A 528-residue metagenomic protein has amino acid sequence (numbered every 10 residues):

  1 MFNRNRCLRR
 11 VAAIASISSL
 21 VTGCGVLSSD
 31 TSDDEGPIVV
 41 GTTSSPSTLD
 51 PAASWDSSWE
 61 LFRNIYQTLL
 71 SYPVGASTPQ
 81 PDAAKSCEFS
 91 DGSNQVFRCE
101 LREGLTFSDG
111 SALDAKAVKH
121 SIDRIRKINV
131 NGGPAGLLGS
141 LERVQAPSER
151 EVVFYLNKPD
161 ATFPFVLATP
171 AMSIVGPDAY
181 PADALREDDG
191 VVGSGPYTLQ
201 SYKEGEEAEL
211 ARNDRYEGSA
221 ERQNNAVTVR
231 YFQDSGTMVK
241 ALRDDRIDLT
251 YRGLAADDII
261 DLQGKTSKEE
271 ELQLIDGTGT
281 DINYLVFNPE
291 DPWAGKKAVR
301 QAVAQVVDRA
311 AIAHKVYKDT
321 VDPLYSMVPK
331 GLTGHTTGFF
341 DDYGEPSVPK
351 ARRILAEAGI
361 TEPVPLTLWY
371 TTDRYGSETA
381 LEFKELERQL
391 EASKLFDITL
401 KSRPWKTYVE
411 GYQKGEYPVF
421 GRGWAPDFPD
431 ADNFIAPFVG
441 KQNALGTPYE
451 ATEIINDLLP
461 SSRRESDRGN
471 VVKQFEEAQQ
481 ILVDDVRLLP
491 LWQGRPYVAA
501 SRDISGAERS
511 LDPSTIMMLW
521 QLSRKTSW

Functional and structural regions predicted by a protein language model:
G41-G92, D123, V192: N-terminal lobe/hinge region of extracytoplasmic solute-binding protein
R98-E100, A135-A179, S201: Surface-exposed binding/hinge segments that line and control ligand-binding clefts or catalytic entry sites
L113-S121, E151-Y155, G195-P196, N224-A226 (+5 more regions): Alpha-helical secondary-structure segments
A168-E221, A226: Gly/Pro-rich hinge or "lid" segments in bacterial periplasmic/extracellular proteins
K203, V306-G334, E378-E385, V409-W528: Detector for C-terminal structural segments
R215-D261: Ligand-site clamp/hinge motif
P323-A358, Y375-L381: Structural transition elements
A356-P426: Ligand/substrate-recognition segments at binding pockets and active sites
